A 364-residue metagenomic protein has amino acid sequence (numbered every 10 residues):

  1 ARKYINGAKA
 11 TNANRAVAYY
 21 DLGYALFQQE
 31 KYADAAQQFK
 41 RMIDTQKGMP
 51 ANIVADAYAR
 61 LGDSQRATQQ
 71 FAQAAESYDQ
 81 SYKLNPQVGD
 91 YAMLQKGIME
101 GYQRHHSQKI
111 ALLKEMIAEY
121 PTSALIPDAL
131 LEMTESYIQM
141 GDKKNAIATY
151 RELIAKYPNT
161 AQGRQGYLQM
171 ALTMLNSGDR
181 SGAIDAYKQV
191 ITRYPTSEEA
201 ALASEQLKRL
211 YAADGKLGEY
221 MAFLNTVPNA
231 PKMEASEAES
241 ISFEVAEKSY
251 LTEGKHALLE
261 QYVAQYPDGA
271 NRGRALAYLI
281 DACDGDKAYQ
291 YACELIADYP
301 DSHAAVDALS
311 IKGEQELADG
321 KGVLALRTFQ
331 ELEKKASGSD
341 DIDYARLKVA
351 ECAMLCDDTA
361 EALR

Functional and structural regions predicted by a protein language model:
A1-R364: Acidic, polar-rich low-complexity tracts and alpha-helical solenoid repeat scaffolds
